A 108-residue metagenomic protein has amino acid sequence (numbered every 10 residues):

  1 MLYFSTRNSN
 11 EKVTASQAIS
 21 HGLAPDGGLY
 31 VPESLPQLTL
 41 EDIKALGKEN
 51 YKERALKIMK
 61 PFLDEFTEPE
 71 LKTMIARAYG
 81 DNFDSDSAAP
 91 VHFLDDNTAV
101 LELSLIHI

Functional and structural regions predicted by a protein language model:
M1-E65: N-terminal, positively charged, Ser/Thr/Ala/Gly-biased leader segments that form transit/presequence-like amphipathic
G47-L103: Glycine-rich, N-terminal phosphate-binding loop and its surrounding beta-alpha-beta segment
I106-I108: Conserved small/polar residues in nucleotide/adenosyl-binding loops
